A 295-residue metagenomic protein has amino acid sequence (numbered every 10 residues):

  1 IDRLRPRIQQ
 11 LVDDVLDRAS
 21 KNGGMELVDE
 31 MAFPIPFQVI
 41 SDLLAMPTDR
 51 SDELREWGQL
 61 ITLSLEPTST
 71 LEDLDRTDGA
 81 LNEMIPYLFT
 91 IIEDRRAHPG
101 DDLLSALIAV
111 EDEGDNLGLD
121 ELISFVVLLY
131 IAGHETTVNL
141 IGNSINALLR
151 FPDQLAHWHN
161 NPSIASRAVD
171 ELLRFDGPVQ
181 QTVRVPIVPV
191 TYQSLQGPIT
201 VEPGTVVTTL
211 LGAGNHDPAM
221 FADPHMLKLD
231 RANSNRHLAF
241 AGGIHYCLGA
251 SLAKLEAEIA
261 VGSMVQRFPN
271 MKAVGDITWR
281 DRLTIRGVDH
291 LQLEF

Functional and structural regions predicted by a protein language model:
I1-F295: Cytochrome P450
